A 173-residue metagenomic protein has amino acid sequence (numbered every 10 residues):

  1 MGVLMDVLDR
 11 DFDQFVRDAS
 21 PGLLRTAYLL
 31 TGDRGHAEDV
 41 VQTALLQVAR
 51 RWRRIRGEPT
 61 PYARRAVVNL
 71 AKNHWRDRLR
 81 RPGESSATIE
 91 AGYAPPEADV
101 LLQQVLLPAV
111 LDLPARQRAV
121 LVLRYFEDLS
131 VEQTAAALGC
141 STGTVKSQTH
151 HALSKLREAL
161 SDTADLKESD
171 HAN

Functional and structural regions predicted by a protein language model:
M1-D6, R10-D11, S154-N173: C-terminal edge and immediately downstream basic/flexible tail or linker adjoining helix-turn-helix-like DNA-binding
M1-R25, G35-E38, R54: A short, charge-rich alpha-helical start-of-domain segment used by transcription regulators
M5-D6, Q42-T60, D77-L79: Sigma70-family region 2
L23, A27, A37-V48, A66 (+3 more regions): Short, small-hydrophobic-rich alpha-helical interface motif
R54, E58, R65-S86, D99: Arg/Lys-rich amphipathic alpha helix in sigma70-family domain 2
V68, L138-D162: DNA-recognition helix of helix-turn-helix
R80-V110, S130, D165-A172: Internal acidic/polar
V120-R124: A short pre-motif secondary-structure segment
